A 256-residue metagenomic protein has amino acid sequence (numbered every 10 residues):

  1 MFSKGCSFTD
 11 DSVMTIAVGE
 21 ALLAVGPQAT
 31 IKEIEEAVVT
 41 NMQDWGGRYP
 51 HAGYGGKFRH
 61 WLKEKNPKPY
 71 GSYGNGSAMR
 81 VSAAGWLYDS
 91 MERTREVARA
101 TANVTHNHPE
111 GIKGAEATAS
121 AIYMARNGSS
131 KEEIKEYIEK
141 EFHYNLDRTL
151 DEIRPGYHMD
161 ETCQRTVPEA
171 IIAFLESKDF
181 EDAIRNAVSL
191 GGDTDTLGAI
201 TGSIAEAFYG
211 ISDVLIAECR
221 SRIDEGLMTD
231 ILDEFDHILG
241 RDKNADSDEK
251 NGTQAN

Functional and structural regions predicted by a protein language model:
M1-N256: Structured, active/binding-site neighborhoods that engage oxygen-rich ligands
